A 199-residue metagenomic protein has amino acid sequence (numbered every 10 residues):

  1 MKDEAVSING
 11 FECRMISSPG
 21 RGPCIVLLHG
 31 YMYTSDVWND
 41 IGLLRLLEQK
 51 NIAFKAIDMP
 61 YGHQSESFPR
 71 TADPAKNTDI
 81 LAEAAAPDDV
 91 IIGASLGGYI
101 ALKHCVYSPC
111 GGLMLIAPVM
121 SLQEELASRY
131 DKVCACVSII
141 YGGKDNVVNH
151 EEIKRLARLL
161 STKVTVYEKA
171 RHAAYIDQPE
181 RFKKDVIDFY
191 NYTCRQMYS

Functional and structural regions predicted by a protein language model:
M32-L44: The serine-hydrolase catalytic nucleophile loop
D40-I41, N149-A157: Short alpha-helix in the alpha/beta-hydrolase fold that links the catalytic acid
L47-E66: Conserved alpha/beta-hydrolase
A75-D89: Conserved acidic catalytic loop of the alpha/beta-hydrolase fold
I92-A101: Gly/Ala-rich beta-loop-alpha elbow adjacent to hydrolase catalytic centers
V133, I139-Y141, D145: Short beta-strand/loop motif that positions the catalytic acidic residue of the alpha/beta-hydrolase fold
K144-V148, H172: Acidic catalytic loop of the alpha/beta-hydrolase fold
I176-N191: Post-His helix in hydrolase/transferase enzymes
